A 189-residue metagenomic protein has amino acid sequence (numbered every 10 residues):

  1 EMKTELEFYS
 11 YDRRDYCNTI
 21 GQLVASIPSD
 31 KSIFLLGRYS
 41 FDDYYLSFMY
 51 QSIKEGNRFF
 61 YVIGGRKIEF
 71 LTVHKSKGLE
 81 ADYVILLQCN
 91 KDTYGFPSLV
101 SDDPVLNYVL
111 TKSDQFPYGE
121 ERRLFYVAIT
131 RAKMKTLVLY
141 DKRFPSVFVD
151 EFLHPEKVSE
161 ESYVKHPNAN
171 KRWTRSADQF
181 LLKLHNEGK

Functional and structural regions predicted by a protein language model:
E1-V62, P117-G119: Helicase P-loop NTPase motor core
L36-F41, V73, L87-N90, L139-R143: Structural motif
G65-K75: Conserved two-lobed SF2 helicase motor
G78: Short, conserved phosphate/pyrophosphate- and ester-handling motifs at nucleotide-, phospho-/glycolipid
Y83-I85: Structural motif
C89-E161: C-terminal accessory regions
S162-N170: Short, Lys/Arg-enriched N-terminal segment that forms or immediately precedes the first helix of a structured domain
T174-K189: Short, amphipathic alpha-helical "recognition" segments used to contact nucleic acids or chromatin
